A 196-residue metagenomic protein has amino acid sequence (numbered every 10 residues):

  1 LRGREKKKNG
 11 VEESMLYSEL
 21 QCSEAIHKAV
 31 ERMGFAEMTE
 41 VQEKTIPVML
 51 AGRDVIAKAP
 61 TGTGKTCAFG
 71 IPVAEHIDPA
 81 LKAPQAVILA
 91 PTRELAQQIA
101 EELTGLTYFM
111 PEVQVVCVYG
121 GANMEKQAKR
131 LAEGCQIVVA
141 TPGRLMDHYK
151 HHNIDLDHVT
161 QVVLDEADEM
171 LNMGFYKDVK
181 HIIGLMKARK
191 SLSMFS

Functional and structural regions predicted by a protein language model:
L1-S14: Short, Lys/Arg-enriched N-terminal segments with co-localized hydrophobic residues within the first ~10-30 amino acids
S14-K58: Conserved pre-motif I regulatory segment
E19, E37-M38, I88, V138 (+2 more regions): Conserved SAM-binding loop
H27-K28, K82-K150, H158-Q161: Conserved nucleic-acid-binding Ia/Ib motif block in the N-terminal RecA-like helicase ATPase lobe
V41, K58-T63, L89, A167 (+1 more regions): Conserved helicase ATPase motor motifs in RecA-like P-loop NTPase domains
I46-V55, T66-L81, E101-G105: Walker A/P-loop NTP-binding motif
K150-M194: SF2 helicase catalytic motif II
